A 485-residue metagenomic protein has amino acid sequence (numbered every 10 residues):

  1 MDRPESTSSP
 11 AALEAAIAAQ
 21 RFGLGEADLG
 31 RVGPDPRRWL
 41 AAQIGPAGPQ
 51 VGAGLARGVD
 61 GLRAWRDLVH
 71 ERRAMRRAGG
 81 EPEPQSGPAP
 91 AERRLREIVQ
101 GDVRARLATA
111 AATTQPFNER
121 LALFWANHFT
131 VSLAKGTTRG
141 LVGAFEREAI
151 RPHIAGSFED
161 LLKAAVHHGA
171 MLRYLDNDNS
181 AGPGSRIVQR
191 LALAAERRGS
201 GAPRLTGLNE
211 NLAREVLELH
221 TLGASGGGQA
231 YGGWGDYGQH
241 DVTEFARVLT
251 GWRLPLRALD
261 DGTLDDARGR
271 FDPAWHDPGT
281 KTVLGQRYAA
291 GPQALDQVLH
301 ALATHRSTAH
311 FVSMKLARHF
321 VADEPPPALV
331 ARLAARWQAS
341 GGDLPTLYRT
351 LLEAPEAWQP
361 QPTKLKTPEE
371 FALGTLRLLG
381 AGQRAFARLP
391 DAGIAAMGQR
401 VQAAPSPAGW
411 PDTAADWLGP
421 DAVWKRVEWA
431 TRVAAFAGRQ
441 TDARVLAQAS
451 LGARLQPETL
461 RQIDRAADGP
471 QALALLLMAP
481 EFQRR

Functional and structural regions predicted by a protein language model:
D2-R31, H305, A309-S340, P345-R485: Flexible, low-complexity segments enriched for small/polar residues
R3, Q85, R139-H153, S157-Q383 (+1 more regions): Active-site substrate-binding loop specific to GH73 endo-beta-N-acetylglucosaminidase modules in bacterial autolysins
T7-A11, V32, V99, T113-N118 (+7 more regions): Generic detector of ordered secondary-structure context
E14, D102, R120, N211 (+1 more regions): Sequence-level motif detector for i,i+2 pairs with an aromatic at +2
E14, D35, W39, A64 (+8 more regions): Exposed alpha-helical structural elements
F22, Q43-I44, V216, L302 (+1 more regions): A generic structural signal for nonpolar/aromatic side chains embedded in well-ordered alpha-helices
E26-H153, R173-N179, G184-R204: N-terminal accessory alpha/beta regions
